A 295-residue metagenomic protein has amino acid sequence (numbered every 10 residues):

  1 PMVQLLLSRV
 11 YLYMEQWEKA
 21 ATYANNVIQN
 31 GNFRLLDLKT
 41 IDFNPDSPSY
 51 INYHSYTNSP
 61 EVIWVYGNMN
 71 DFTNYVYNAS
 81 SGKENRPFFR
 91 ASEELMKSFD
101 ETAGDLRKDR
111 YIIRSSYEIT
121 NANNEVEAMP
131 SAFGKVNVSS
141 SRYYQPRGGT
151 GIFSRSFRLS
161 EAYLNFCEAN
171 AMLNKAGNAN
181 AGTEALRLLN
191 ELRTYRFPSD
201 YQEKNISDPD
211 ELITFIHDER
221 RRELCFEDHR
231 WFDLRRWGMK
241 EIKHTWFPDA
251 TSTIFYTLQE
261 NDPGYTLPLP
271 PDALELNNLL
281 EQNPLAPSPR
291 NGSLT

Functional and structural regions predicted by a protein language model:
P1-Y77, S81, D100-T295: Acidic/polar-rich alpha-helix caps and helix-coil junctions
N85-K97, P270: Helix N-cap / beta->alpha transition motif
